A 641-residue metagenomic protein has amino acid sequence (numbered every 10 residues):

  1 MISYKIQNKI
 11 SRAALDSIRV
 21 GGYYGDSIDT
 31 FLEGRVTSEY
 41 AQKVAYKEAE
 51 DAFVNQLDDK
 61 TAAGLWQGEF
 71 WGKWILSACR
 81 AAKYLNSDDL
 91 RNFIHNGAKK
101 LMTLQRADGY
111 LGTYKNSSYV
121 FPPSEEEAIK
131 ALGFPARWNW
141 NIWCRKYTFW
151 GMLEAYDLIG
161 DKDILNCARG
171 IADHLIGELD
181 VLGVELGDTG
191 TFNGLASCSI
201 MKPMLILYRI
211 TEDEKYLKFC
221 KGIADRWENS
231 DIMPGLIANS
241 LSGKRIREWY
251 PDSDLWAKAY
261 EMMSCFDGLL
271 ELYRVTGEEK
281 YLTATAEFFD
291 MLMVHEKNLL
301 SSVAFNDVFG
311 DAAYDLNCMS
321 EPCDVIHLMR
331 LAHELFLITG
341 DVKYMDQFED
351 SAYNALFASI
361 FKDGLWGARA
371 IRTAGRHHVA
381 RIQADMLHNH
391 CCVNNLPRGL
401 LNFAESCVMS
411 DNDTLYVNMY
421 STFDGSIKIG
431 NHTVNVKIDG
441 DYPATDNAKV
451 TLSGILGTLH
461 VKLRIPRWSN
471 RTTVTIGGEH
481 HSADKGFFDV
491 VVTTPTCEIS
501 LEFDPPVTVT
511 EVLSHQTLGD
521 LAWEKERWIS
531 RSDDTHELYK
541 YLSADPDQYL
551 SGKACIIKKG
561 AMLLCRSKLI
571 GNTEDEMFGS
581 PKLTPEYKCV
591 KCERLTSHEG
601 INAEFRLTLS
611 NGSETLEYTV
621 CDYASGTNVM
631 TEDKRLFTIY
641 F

Functional and structural regions predicted by a protein language model:
I2-D88, N92, P122-L158, G194-K215 (+6 more regions): Aromatic (Trp/Tyr) and acidic
E69-F70, G97, G109-V120, D188-S199 (+3 more regions): Short, solvent-exposed turn/loop segments enriched in Gly/Ser/Thr/Pro and often Arg
I94-L132: Blade-loop segments of beta-propeller domains
M102-G109, G160, I176-D180, E212 (+5 more regions): Helix-capping and short linker residues that terminate individual alpha-solenoid repeat units
S117-N139, F149, L165, R169-L195: Asp-box/WD-like beta-propeller blade repeats and closely related beta-sheet repeat scaffolds
C220, T285, M345-N354, S359-T451 (+1 more regions): C-terminal beta-rich recognition modules with glycine/proline-rich loops and embedded aromatic residues
L459-K462, V490-T508: C-terminal beta-strand-rich structural cap/linker in extracellular carbohydrate-active enzymes
S469-V492, V509-Q516: Solvent-exposed beta-strand/loop surfaces of large extracellular or lumenal domains
